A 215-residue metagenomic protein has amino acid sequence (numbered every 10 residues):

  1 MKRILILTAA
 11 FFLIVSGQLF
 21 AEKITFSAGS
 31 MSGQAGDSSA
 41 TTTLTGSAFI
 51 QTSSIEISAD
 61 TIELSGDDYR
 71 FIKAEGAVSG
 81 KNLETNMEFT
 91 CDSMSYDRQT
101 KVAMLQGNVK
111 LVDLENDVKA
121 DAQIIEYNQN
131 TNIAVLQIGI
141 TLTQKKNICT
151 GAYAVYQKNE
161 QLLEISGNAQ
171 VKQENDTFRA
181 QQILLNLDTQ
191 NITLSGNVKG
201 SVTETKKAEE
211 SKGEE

Functional and structural regions predicted by a protein language model:
M1-E215: Mature-chain termini and adjacent capping regions
